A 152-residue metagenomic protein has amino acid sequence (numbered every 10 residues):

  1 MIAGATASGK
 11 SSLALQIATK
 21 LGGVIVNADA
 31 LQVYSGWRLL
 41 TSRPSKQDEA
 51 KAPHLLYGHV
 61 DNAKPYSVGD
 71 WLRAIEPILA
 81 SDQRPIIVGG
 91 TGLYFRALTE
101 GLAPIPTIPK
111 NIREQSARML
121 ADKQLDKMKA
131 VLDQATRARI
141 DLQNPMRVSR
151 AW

Functional and structural regions predicted by a protein language model:
M1-W152: Phosphate/pyrophosphate-binding catalytic cores of soluble transferases and nucleic-acid-acting enzymes
